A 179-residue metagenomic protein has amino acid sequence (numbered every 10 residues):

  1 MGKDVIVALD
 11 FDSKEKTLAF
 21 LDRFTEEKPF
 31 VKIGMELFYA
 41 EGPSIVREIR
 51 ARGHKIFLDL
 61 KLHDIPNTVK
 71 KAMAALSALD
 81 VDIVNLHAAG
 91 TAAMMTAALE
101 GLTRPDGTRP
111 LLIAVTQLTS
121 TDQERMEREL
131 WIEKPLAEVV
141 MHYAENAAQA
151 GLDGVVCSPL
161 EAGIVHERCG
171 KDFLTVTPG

Functional and structural regions predicted by a protein language model:
M1-R23: N-terminal glycine-rich anion-binding loop in soluble enzyme alpha/beta folds
G2, T68-D153, S158-A162, R168-V176: Conserved anion-binding
V5, I56, L112: Hydrophobic anchor at the start of a short beta-strand that flanks the dinucleotide cofactor-binding loop
V7, V31, K61, V84 (+2 more regions): Conserved, mostly hydrophobic/aromatic
A8-D12, G34-F38, H63-I65, A89 (+3 more regions): Active-site beta-loop-alpha junctions enriched in small/polar residues
R23-P29: A short, Lys/Arg-enriched amphipathic alpha-helix followed by its capping loop at the start of a domain
E27, R52, A150: Conserved dinucleotide-binding and phosphotransfer motif residues
F30, M35-I83: Metabolite-binding pocket within alpha/beta catalytic cores that recognizes anionic/polar moieties
